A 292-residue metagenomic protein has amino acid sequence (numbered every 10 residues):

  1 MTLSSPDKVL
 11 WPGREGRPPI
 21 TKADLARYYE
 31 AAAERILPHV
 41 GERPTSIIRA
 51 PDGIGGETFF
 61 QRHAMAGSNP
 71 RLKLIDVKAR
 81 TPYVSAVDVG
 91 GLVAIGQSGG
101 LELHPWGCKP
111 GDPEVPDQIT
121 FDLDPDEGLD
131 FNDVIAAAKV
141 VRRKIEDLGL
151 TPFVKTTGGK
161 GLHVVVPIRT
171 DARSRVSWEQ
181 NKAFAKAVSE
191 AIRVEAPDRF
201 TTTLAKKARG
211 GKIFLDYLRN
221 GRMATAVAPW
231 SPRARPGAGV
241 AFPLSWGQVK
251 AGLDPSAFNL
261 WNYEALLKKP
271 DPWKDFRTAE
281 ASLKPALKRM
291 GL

Functional and structural regions predicted by a protein language model:
M1-G96: Charge-rich, low-complexity segments
M1-R27, L37, G41-E42, S98-Q118 (+3 more regions): C-terminal accessory nucleic-acid interaction domains of nucleic acid-metabolism proteins
I48-P51, P152-G158, T203-K207: Short beta-strand
N69, T81-Y83, P116-Q118, G161 (+1 more regions): A generic structural signal for beta-strand entry/edge sites
Y83-G158, I168-Q180, L292: Signature for HUH/AEP ssDNA processing cores
L162-R169, I213-Y217: A short beta-strand motif that forms the metal-chelation/ATP-contact edge of phosphoryl-transfer active sites
